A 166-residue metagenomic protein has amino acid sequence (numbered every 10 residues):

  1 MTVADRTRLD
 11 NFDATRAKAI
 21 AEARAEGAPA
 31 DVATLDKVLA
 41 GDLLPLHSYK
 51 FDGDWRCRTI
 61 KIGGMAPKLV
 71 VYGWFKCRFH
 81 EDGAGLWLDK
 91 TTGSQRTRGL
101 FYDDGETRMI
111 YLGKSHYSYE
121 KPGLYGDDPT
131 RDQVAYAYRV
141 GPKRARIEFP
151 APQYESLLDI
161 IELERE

Functional and structural regions predicted by a protein language model:
M1-K50: Amphipathic/hydrophobic helical signal segments and adjacent flexible N-terminal regions that mediate secretion
V32-K37, G126-A137, P142-E166: Edge beta-strand at a domain terminus
L46-M109: Mid-length scaffold segments of soluble, non-membrane domains
G64-F75, I110-Y136: An anionic, turn-rich surface loop/hairpin at beta-sheet edges that serves as a generic interaction/coordination patch
A84-K90, Y119, G141-R146, E166: Short C-terminal domain-edge/linker segments immediately following a structured domain
T91-R98, K114-Y119, F149-S156: Short, solvent-exposed aromatic-acidic interface loops
R96-D104, E120-G126, S156-E162: A short, polar/proline- and glycine-enriched secondary-structure boundary/capping micro-motif
